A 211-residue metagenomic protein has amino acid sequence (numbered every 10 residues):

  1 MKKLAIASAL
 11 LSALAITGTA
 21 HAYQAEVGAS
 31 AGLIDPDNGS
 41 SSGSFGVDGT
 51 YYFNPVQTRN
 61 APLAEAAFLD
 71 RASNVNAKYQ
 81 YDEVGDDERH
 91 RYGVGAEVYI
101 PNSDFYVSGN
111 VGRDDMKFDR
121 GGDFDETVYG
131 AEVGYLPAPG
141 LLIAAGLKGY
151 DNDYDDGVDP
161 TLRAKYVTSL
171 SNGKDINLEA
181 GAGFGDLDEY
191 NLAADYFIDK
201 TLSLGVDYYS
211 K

Functional and structural regions predicted by a protein language model:
K2-S8, S12-K211: Outer-membrane beta-barrel proteins
